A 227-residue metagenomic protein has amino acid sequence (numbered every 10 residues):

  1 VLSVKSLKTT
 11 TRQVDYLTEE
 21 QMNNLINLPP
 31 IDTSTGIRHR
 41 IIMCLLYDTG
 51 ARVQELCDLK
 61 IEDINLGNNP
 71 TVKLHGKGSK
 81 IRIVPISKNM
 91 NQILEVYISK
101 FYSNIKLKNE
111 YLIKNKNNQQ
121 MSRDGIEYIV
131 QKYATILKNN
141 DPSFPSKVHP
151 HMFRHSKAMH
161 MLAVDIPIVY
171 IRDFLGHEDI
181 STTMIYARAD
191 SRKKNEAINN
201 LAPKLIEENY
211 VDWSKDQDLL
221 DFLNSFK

Functional and structural regions predicted by a protein language model:
V1-K227: Conserved catalytic core of the tyrosine transesterase superfamily
